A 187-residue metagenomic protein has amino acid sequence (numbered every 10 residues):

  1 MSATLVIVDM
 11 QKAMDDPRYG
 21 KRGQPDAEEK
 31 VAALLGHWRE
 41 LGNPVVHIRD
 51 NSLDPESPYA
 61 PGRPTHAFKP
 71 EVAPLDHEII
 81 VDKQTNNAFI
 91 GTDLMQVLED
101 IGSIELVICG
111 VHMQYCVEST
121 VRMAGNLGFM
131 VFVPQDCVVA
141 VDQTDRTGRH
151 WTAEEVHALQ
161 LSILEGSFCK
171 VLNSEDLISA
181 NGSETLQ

Functional and structural regions predicted by a protein language model:
S2-T4, A32-G36, E40-L41, P58-Q187: Active-site-adjacent betaalpha module
A3-I7, Q11-K12: Extracytoplasmic cell-surface/polysaccharide-interacting catalytic and binding patches
I7, P44-D50, P134: Short beta-strand segments at enzyme active-site cores
A13-P17: Short acidic, Gly/Ser-rich segments with clustered Asp/Glu that frequently serve as metal-coordination loops in enzyme
R18-P25, E56-Y59, G148-H150: Short glycine-enriched, charge-decorated loop/helix-capping segments at active-site entrances that position
Y19-H47: A short alpha/beta connector and helix-capping loop motif
